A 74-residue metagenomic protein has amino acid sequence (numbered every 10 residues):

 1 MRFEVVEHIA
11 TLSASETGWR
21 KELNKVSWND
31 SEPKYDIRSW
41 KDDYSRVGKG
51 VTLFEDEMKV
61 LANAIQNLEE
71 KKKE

Functional and structural regions predicted by a protein language model:
M1-E74: Positively charged, low-complexity terminal tracts and the immediately adjacent first secondary-structure elements
